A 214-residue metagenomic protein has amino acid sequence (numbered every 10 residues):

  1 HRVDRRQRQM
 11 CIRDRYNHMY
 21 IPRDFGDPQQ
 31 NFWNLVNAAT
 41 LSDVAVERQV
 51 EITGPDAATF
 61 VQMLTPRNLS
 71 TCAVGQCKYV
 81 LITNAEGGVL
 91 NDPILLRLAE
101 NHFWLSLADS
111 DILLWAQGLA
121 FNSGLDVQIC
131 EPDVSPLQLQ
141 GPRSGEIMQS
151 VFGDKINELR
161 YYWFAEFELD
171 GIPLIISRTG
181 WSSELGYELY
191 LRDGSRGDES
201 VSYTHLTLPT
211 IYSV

Functional and structural regions predicted by a protein language model:
H1-R8, I12, H205-V214: Single conserved hydrophobic/aromatic residue that forms the stacking wall/gate of nucleotide- or nucleobase-binding
R5-Q9, R13-T83, G88: Acidic, proline/glycine-enriched N-terminal capping motif
E47-Q49, Y79, D92, V134 (+1 more regions): Short, acidic/polar N-cap/turn motifs at the starts of alpha helices
C77, L90, G124-D126: Short secondary-structure junction motifs
I94-L206: Acidic, low-complexity central loop/insert segments
